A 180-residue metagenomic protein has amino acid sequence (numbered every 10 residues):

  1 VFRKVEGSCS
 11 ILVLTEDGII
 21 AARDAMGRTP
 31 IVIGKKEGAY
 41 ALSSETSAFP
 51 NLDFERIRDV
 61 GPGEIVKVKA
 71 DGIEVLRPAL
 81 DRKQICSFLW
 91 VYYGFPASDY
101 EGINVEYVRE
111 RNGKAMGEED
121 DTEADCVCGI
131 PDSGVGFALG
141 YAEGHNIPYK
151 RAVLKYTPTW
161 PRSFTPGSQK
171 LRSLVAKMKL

Functional and structural regions predicted by a protein language model:
V1-G134, A142-L180: N-terminal segments that mediate ammonia production and transfer in glutamine-dependent amidotransferase systems
